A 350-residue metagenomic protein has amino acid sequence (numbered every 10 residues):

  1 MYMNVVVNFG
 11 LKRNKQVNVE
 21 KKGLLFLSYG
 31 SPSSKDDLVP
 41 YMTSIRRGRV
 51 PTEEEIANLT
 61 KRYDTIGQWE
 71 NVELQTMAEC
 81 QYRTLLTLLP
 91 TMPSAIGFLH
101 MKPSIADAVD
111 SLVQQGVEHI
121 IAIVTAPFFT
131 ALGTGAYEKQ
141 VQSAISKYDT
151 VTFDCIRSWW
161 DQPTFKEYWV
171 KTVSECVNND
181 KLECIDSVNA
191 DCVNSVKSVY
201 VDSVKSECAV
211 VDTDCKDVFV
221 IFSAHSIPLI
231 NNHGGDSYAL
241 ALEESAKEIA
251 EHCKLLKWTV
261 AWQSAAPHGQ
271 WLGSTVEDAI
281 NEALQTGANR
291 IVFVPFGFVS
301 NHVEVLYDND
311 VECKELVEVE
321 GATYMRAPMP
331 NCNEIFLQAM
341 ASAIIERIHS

Functional and structural regions predicted by a protein language model:
M1: Nucleic acid-machinery interaction/catalytic patches
N4-D186, C192, S203, E207-S350: Active-site-proximal alpha-helix that buttresses catalytic centers in soluble enzyme cores
